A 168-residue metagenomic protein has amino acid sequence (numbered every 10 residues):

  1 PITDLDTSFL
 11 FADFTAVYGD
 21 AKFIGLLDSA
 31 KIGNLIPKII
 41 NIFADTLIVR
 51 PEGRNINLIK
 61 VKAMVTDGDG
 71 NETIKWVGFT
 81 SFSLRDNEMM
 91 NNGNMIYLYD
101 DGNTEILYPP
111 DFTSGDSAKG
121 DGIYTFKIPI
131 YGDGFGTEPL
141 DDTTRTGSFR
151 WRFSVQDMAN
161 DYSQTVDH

Functional and structural regions predicted by a protein language model:
P1, T104-E138: Aromatic sugar-binding surface patches on proteins that engage polysaccharides or sugar-phosphate polymers
I2-A12, K119, D133-R150: Short glycine/proline/serine/threonine-rich loop/turn segments at secondary-structure transition edges
V17-G19, Q156-Y162: Short, solvent-exposed loop/turn segments at the edges of extracellular beta-sandwich modules
I24-S29, T165-H168: Terminal edge beta-strands and adjacent linker/stalk segments of extracellular immunoglobulin-superfamily beta-sandwich
L26-I59, M64, G68: Short, compositionally biased P/S/T/A/G/V-rich stretches that sit at domain boundaries
V49-G53, V61-E72, S81-N87, V155-D157: Extracellular acidic, Ser/Thr/Pro-rich low-complexity tracts
V77-F79, I96: Short beta-strand elements bearing conserved aromatic residues within extracellular beta-rich modules
T80-N92, D101-N103, M158-N160: Change "in extracellular beta-sheet-rich domains … of secreted and cell-surface proteins" to "in beta-sheet-rich domains
